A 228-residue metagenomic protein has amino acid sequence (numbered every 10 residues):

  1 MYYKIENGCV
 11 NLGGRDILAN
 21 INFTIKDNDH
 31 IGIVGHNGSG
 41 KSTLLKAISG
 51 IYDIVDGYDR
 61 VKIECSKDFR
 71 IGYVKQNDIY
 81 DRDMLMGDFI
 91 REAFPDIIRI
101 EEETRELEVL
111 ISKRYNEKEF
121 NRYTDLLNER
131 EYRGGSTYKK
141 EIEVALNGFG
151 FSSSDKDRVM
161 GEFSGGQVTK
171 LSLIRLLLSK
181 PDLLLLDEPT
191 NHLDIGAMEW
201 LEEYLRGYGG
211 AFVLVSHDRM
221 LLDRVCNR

Functional and structural regions predicted by a protein language model:
M1-R228: ABC ATP-binding cassette signature C-motif
